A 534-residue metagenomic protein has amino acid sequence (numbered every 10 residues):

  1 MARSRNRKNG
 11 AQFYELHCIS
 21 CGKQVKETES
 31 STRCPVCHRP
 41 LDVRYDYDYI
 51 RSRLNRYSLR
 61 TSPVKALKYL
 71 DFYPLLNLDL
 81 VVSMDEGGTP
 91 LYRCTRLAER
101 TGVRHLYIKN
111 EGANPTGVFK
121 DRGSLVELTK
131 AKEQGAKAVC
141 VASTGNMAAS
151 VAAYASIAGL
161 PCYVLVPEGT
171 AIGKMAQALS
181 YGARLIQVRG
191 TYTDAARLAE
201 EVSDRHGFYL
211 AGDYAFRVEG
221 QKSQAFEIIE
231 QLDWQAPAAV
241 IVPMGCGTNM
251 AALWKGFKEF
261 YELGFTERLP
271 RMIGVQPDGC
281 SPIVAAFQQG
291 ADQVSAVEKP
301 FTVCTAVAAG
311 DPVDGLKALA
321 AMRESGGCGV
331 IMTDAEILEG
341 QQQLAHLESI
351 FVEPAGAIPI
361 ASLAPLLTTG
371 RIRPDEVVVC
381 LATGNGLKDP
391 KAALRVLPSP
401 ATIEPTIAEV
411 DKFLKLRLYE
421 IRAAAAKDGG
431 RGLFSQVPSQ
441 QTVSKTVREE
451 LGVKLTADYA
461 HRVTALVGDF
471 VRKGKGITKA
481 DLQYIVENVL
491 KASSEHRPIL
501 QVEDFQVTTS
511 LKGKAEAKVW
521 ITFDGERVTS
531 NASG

Functional and structural regions predicted by a protein language model:
A2-A425: PLP-dependent amino-acid enzyme catalytic core
I421, A425-G534: Terminal or standalone catalytic/regulatory effector modules within metabolic enzymes and repeat proteins
